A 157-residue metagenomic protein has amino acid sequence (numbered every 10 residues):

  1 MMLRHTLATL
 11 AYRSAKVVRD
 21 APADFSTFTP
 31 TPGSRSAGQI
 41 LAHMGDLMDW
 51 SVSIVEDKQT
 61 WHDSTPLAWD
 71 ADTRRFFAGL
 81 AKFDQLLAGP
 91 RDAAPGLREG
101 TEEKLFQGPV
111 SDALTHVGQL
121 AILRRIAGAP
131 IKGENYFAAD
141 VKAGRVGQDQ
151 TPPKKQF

Functional and structural regions predicted by a protein language model:
R4-V18, F25-D63, R98-F157: Short, contiguous alpha-helical
D20, H43-D46, A78, G89: Residues within well-ordered alpha-helical secondary structure of globular protein domains
S53-P90: Helix-adjacent hinge/juxtasegments
A93-L97: Helix-hairpin-helix/helix-loop-helix acidic hairpins
